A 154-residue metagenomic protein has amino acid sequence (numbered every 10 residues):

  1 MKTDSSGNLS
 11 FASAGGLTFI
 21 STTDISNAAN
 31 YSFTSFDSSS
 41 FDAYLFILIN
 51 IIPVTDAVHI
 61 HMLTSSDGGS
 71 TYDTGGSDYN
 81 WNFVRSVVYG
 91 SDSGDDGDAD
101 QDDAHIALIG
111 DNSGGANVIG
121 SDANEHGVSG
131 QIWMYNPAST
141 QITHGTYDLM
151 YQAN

Functional and structural regions predicted by a protein language model:
M1-K2: Small-residue hinge/turn detector
G7-S13: Short, disulfide-bonded extracellular cysteine-rich repeat modules
A14-N154: Surface-exposed molecular-recognition determinants
